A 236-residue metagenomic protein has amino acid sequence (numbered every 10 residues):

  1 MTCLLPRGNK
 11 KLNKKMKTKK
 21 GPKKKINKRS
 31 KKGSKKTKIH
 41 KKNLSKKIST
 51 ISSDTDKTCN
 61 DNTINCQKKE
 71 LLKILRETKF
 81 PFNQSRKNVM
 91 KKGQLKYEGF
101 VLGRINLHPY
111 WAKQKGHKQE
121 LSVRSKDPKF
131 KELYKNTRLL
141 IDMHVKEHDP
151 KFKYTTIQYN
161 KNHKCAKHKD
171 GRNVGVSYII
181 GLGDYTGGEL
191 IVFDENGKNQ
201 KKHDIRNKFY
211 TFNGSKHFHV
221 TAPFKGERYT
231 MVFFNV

Functional and structural regions predicted by a protein language model:
P6-T18: Long, compositionally biased low-complexity repeat segments characteristic of intrinsically disordered regions
K19-Y210, S215-V236: Fe(II)/2-oxoglutarate oxygenase catalytic core
